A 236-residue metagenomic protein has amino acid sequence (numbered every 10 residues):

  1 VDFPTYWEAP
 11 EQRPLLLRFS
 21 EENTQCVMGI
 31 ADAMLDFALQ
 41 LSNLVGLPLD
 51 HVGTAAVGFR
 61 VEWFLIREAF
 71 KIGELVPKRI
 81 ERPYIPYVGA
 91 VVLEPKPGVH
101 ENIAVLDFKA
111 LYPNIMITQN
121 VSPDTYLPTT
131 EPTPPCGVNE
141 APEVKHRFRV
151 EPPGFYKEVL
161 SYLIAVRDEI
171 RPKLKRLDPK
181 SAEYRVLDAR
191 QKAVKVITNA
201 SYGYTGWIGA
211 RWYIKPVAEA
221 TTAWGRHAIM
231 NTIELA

Functional and structural regions predicted by a protein language model:
V1: Metal-dependent DNA phosphodiester-chemistry modules and their immediately adjacent helices/loops in DNA-processing
T5-Q119, R185-R226: Common nucleic-acid-contacting/processivity interface regions adjacent to the catalytic cores of nucleic-acid enzymes
E101-N102, L106-L235: Helical catalytic core of nucleic-acid polymerases
